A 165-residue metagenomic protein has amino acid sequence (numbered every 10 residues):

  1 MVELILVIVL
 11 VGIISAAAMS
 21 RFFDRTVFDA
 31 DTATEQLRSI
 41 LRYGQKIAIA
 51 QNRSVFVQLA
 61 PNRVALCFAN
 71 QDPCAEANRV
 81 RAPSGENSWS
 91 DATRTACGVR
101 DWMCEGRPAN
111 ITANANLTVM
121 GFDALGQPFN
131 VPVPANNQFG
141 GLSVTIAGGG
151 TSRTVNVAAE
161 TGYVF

Functional and structural regions predicted by a protein language model:
I5-I8, I13-Q36, R42, K46 (+2 more regions): N-terminal helix-rich module
